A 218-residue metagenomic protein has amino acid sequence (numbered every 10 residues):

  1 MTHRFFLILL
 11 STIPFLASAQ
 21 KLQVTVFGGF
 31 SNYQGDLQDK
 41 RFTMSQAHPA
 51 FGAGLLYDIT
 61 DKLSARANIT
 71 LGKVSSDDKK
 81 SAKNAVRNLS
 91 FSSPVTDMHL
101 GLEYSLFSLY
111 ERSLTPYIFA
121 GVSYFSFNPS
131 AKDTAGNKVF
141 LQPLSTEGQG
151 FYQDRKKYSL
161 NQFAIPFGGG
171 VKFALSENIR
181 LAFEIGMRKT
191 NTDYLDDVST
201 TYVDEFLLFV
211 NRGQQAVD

Functional and structural regions predicted by a protein language model:
A19, T60-K62, F107-E111, A174-S176: Outer-membrane beta-barrel channels and translocator barrels
A19-D58, P129: Short glycine/proline- and aromatic-enriched beta-strand/turn motifs that initiate or cap beta-hairpins
L22, K62-A65, N178-L181: Repeated loop/turn-to-beta-strand initiation elements of outer-membrane beta-barrel proteins
V26, A53-Y57, L100-Y104, A120-V122 (+2 more regions): Residues on the lipid-exposed face of transmembrane beta-strands in outer-membrane beta-barrel proteins
Q34-F42, K83-F91, F151-K157: Extracellular loop and loop/strand-boundary signature of outer-membrane beta-barrel proteins
S45-P49, P94-M98, L114, N161-I165: Residues that define the transmembrane beta-barrel architecture of outer-membrane proteins
L63-S145: Gram-negative (and chloroplast) outer-membrane scaffold detector with strong preference for beta-barrel transmembrane
S176-D218: Predominantly the C-terminal beta-signal and adjacent terminal strand-loop region of outer-membrane beta-barrel
